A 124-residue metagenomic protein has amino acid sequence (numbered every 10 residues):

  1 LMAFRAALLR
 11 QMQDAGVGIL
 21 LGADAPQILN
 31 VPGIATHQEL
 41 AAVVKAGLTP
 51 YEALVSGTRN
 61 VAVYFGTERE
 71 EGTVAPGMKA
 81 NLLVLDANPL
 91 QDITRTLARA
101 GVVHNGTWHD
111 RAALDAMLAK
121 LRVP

Functional and structural regions predicted by a protein language model:
L1-N88, W108: His/Asp/Glu-enriched, well-ordered alpha-helical/loop segment that forms or immediately abuts the divalent-metal
P76-L121: C-terminal cap of metal-dependent C-N hydrolases
